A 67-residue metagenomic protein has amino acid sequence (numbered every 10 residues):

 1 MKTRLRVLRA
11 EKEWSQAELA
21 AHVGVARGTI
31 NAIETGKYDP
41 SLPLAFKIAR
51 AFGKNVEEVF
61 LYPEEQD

Functional and structural regions predicted by a protein language model:
T3-H22: Short basic helix-loop element that most often maps to the first helix and adjoining turn of HTH DNA-binding modules
E18, T29, E58: Residues in the helix-turn-helix
V25-Y38: Recognition helix of helix-turn-helix/homeodomain-like DNA-binding domains that insert into the DNA major groove
K37-K47, E65-Q66: Short, basic-rich loop-to-helix N-cap that marks the start of a DNA-contacting helix
P43-E58: DNA major-groove recognition helix of helix-turn-helix/homeodomain DNA-binding modules
R50, F60-D67: Short, charged recognition helix plus adjacent turn of helix-turn-helix-like nucleic-acid-binding domains
